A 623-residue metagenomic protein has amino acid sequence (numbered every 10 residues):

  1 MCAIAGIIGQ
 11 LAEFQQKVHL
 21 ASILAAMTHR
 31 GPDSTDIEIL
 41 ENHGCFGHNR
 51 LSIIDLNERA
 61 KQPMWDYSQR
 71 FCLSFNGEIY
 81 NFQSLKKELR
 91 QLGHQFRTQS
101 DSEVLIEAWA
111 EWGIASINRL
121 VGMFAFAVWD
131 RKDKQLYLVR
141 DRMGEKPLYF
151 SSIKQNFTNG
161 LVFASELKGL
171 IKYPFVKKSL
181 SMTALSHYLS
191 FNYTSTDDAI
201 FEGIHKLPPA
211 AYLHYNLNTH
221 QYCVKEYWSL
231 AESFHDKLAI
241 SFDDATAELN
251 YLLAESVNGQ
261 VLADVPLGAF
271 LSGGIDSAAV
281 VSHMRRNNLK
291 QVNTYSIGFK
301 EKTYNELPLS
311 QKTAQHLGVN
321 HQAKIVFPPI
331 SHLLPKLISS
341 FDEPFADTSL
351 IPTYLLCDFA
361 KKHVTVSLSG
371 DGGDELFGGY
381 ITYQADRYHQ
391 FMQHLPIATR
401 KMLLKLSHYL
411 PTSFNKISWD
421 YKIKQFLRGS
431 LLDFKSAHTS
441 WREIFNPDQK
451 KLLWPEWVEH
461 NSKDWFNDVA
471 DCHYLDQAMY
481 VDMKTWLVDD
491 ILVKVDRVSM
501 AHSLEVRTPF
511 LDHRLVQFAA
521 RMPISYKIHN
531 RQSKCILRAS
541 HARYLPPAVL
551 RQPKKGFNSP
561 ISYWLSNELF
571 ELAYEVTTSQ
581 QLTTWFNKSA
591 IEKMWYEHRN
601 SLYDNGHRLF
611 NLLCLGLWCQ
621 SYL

Functional and structural regions predicted by a protein language model:
M1-F341, T353, C357, R543 (+4 more regions): Cysteine-centered catalytic environments shared across enzyme families
M1-I4, S22, K172, E202-P208 (+5 more regions): Adenosyl-5′-phosphate
L11, G373, C619: Flexible, active-site-proximal loop/turn residues at the rims of small-molecule/cofactor binding pockets and catalytic
I37, P147-F150, A279-S282, L376 (+5 more regions): Generic hydrophobic alpha-helical membrane-span motif
M123, A127, A346-C357, P396-L403 (+1 more regions): Short, basic, helix/turn surface patches
R142, L355-F414, W486, I491 (+1 more regions): Active-site adenylate/phosphate-handling loop in enzymes that bind or generate adenylated species
L170, S296-I297, E343, R387-L395: Short beta-alpha connecting loops at secondary-structure transitions that line or flank enzyme active sites
K336-S340, Y383-A385, W564-S566: Short low-complexity, flexible loop/linker segments enriched in glycine and/or proline with clustered acidic
